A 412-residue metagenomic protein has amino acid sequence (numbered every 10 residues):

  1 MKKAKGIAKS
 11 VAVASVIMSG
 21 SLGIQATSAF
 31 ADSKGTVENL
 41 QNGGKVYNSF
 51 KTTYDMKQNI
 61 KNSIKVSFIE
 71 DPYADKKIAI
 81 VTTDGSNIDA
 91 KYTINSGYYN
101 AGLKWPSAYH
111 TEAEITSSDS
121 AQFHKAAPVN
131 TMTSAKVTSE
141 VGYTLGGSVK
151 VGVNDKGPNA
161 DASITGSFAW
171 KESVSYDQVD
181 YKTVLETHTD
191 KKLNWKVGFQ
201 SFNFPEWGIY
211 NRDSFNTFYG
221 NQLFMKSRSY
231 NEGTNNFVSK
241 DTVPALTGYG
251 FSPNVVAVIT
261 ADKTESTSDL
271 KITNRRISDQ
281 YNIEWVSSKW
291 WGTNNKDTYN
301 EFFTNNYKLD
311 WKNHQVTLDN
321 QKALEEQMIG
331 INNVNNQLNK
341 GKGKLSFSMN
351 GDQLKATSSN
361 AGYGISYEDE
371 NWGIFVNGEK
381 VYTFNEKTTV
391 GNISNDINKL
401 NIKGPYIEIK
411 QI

Functional and structural regions predicted by a protein language model:
M1-V11: Bacterial Sec-dependent N-terminal signal peptides
G20-Q41: Sec-dependent signal peptide cleavage junction
K34-T144, T183, S201-G208: Deployable pore-forming modules of oligomeric membrane-permeabilizing proteins
T131-T187, K226-N295: Membrane-insertion modules used to breach or fuse lipid bilayers
D180-G233: Amphipathic, membrane-active segments
S266-N282, N392-Q411: Short, aromatic- and glycine-rich surface loops/edge beta-strands on solvent-exposed regions
Y281-N333, K410: Short beta-strand elements
G378-T389: Solvent-exposed serine/threonine-rich low-complexity stretches and specific carbohydrate-binding patches
